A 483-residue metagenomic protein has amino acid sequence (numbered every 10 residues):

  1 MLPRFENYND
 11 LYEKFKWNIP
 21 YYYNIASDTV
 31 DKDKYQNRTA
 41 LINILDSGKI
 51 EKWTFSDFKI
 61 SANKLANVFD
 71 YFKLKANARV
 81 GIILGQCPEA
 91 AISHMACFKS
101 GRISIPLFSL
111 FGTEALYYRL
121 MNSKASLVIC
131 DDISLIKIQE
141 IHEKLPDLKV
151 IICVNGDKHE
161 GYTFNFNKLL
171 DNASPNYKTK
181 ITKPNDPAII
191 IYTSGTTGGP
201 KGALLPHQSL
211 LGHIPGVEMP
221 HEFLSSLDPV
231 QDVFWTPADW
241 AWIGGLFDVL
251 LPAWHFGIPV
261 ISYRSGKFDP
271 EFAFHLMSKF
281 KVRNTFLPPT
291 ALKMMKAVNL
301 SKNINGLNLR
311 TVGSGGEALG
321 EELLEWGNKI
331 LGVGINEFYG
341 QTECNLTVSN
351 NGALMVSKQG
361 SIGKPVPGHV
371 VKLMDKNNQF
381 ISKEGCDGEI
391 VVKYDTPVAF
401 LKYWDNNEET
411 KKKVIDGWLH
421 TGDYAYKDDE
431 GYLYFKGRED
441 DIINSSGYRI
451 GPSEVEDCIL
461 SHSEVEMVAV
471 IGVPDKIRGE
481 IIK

Functional and structural regions predicted by a protein language model:
N37-M95, G112-Y117, N165-D171: Conserved AMP-binding/adenylate-forming core of the ANL superfamily
N37-T39, C153, D171-Y192, G198-G199 (+1 more regions): Conserved pre-ATP/AMP-binding loop-to-beta segment of ANL
K52-S56, A188-P215: Conserved AMP-binding A3 loop
M95, K99-K168, I482-K483: Structural core segment of the AMP-binding/adenylate-forming
E114-M121, S126-D132, T285, T396 (+2 more regions): AMP-binding/adenylate-forming catalytic core of the ANL superfamily
L211-R283, V298: Conserved AMP-binding/adenylation subdomain of ANL enzymes
H255, V282-L287, K296-S357, V370: Gly/Ser/Thr-rich phosphate-binding loop
P365-G368, Q379-K412, I450: Conserved ATP/PPi-binding loop(s) of AMP-dependent carboxylate-activating enzymes
